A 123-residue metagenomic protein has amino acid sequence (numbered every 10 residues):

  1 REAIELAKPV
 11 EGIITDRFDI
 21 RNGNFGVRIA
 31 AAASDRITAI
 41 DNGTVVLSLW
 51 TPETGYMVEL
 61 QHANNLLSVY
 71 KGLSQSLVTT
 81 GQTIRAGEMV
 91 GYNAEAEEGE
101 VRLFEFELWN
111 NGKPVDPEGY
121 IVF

Functional and structural regions predicted by a protein language model:
R1-T54: Surface-exposed, glycine-biased beta-strand/turn segments
T15, T44-V46, S74, G91-A94: Conserved positions in beta-strands of structured domains
D19-R21, A32-S34, N42, W50 (+4 more regions): Solvent-exposed coil/turn segments that connect beta secondary-structure elements in extracytoplasmic/periplasmic
V27-A30, M57-H62, E105-E107: Short, acidic/hydrophobic/Gly-rich beta-strand patch recurrent on exposed beta strands that often constitutes part
R28, E59, V69, Y92 (+1 more regions): Conserved beta-strand positions that form and line the central face of beta-propeller blades
A30-A31, Y70, Q75-V78: Short alpha-helix capping/helix-loop boundary micro-motifs
I40-S74: Zn2+-dependent peptidoglycan hydrolase active-site motif and core
T80-F123: Conserved, short, structured surface segments that act as functional micro-motifs
